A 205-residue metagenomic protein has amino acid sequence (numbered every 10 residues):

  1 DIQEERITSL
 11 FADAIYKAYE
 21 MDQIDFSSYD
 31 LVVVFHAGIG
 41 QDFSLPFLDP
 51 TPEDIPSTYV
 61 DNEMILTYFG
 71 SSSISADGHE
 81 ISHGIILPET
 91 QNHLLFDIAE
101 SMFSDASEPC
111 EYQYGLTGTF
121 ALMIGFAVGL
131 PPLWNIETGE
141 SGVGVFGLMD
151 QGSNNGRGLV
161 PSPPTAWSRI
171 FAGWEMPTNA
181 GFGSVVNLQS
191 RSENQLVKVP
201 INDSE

Functional and structural regions predicted by a protein language model:
I2-L31, I39-P46, P50, S101: A conserved hydrophobic secondary-structure block that centers on an alpha-helix together with its immediately flanking
L31, A37-E205: Extracellular hydrolytic enzyme modules, especially secreted metalloproteases of the metzincin/thermolysin-like class
